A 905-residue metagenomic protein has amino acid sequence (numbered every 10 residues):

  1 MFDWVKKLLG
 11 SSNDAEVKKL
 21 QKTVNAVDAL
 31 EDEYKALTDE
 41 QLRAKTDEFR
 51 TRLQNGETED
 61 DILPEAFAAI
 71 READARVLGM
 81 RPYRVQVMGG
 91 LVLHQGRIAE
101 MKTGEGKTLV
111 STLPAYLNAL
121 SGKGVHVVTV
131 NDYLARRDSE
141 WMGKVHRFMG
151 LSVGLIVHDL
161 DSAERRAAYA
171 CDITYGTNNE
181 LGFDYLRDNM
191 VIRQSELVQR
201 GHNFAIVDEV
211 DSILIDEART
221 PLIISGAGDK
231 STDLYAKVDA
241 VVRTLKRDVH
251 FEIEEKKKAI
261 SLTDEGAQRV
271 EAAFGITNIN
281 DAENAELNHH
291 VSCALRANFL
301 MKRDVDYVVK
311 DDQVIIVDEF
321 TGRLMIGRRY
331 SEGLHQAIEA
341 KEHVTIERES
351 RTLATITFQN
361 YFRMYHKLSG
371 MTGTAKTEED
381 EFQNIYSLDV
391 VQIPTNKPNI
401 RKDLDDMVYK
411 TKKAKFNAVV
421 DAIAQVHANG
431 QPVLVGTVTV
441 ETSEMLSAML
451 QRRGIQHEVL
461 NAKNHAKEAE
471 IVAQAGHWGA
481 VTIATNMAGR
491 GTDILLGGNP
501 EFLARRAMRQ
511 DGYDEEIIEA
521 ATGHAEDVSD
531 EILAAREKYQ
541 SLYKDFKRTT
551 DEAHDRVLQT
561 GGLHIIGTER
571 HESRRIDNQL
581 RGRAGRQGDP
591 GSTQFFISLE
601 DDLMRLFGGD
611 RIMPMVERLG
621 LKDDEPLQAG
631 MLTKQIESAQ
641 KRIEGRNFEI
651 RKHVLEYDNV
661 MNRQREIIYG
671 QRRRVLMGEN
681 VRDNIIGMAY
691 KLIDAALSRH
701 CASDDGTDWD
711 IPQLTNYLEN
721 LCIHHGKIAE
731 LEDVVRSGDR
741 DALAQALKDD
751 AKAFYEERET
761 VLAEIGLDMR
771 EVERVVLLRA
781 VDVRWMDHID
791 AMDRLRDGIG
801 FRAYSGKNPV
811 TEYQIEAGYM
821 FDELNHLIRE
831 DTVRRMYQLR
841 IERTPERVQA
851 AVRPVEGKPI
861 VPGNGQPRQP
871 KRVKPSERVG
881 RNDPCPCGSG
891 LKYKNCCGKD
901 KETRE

Functional and structural regions predicted by a protein language model:
M1-S598, D602-G620, G670, I686 (+1 more regions): Conserved P-loop NTPase motor core
Y307-I315, T321-R328, L558, H564-I566 (+6 more regions): Extended, charged helical/alpha-beta scaffold domains that provide interaction surfaces
G880-N882: Short coil/loop residues immediately preceding or within conserved phosphate-binding loops of NTP-utilizing enzyme
C885: Short cysteine-rich clusters marking metal-coordination/redox-active sites
G890-N895: Conserved tryptophan-centered aromatic signature that marks the ligand-binding surface of SH3 and related Trp-rich
